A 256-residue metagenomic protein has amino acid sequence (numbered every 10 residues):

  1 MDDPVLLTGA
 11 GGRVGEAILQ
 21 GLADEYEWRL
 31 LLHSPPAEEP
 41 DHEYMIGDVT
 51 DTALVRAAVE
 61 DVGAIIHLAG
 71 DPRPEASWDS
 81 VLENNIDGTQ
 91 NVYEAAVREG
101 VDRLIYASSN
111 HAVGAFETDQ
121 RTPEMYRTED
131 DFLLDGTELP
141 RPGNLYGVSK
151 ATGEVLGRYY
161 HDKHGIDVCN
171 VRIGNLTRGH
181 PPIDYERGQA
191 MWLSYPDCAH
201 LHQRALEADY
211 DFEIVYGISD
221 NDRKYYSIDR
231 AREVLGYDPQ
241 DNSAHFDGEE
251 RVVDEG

Functional and structural regions predicted by a protein language model:
D3-D24: N-terminal Rossmann NAD(P)H-binding glycine-rich loop of SDR-like oxidoreductase domains
I46-N84: NAD(P)H-binding glycine-rich loop region in Rossmannoid oxidoreductase-like domains and their noncatalytic homologs
T50, S80-N91, E99, V148-S149 (+1 more regions): Glycine-rich NAD(P)-binding loop of the Rossmann-fold in SDR/ketoreductase-type enzymes
N91-T137: Conserved Rossmann-fold NAD(P)-dependent oxidoreductase catalytic core, especially the SDR/UDP-sugar
S108, E154-G179: Conserved beta-loop-beta element that borders a ligand/cofactor-binding pocket
D135, L145, S149-T152: Active-site helix of classical SDR
R172-H180, W192-E213, D220, L235: Alpha-helical substrate-binding/gating segment
E213-V215, D220-D238, V253-E255: Conserved C-terminal active-site "lid" loop/helix of NAD(P)H-dependent oxidoreductases that clamps the redox cofactor
